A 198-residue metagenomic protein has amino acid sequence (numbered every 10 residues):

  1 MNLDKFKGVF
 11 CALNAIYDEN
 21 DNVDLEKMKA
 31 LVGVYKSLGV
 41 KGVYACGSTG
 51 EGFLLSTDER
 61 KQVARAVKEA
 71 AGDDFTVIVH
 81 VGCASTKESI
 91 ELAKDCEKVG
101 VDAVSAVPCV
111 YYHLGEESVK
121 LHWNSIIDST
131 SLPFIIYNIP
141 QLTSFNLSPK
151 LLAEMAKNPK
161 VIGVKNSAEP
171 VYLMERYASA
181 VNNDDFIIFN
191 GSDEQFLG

Functional and structural regions predicted by a protein language model:
N2-C11, I16-S144: Active-site beta->alpha loop and helix N-cap motifs at the rims of alpha/beta catalytic domains
I127-S129, L142-G198: Catalytic alpha/beta core domains of metabolic enzymes, predominantly
